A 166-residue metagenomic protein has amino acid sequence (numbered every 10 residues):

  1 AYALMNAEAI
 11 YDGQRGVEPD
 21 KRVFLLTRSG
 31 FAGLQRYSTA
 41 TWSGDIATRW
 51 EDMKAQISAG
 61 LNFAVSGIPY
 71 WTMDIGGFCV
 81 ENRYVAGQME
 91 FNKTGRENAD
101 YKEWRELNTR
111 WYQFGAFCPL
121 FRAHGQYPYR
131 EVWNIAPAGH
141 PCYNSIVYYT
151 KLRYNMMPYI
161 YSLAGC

Functional and structural regions predicted by a protein language model:
A1-C166: Catalytic-domain carbohydrate-binding cleft regions of carbohydrate-active enzymes
